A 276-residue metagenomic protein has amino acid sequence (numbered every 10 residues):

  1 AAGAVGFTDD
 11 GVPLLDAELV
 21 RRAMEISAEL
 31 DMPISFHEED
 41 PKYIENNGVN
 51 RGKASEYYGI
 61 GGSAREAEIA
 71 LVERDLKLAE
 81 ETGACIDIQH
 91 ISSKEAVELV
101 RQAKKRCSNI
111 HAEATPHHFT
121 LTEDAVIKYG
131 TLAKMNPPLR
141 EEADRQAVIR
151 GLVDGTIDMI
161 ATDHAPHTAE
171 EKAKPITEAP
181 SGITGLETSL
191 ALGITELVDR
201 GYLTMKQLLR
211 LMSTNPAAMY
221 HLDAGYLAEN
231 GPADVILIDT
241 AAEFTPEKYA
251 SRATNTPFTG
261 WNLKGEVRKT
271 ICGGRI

Functional and structural regions predicted by a protein language model:
A2-I160: Histidine/acidic residue-rich metal-binding segments in metalloenzymes
G11, I88, P116-H118, E123 (+9 more regions): Generic secondary-structure boundary/loop-capping signal
E18, E95, A143, L211 (+2 more regions): Short, conserved clusters of charged catalytic residues that mark active-site and nucleotide-handling motifs
V20, V100-R101, K172-K174, K248-Y249: Short amphipathic alpha-helical segments
Y57-C85, L132, G151-D154, D158-I160 (+1 more regions): His/Asp/Glu-enriched, well-ordered alpha-helical/loop segment that forms or immediately abuts the divalent-metal
S93, H117, A165-H167, T240-E243 (+1 more regions): Short, glycine-/Ser/Thr-/acidic-enriched flexible segments
P175-E178, P232-I276: C-terminal cap of metal-dependent C-N hydrolases
